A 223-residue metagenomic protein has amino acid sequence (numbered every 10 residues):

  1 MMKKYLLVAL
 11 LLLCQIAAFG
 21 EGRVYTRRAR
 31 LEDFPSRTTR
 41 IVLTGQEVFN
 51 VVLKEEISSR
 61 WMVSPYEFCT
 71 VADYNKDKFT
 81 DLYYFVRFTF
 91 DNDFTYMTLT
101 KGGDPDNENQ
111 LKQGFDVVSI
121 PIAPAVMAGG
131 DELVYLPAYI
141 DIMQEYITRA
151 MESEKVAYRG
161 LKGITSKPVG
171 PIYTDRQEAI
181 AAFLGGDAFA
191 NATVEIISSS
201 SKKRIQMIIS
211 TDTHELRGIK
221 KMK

Functional and structural regions predicted by a protein language model:
M1-Y5, G20: Positively charged n-region of N-terminal signal peptides that target proteins for export
Y5-C14: Sec-dependent N-terminal signal peptides
E21-Y96, P105: Start-of-domain marker
V52, E56, S64-K76, T165-V194 (+1 more regions): Interaction modules related to DNA damage response and DNA replication/repair
F88-R149, I197-K223: Amphipathic beta-strand/beta-sheet edge segments enriched in Tyr/Trp
P124-F183: Surface-exposed beta-loop interaction hotspot
